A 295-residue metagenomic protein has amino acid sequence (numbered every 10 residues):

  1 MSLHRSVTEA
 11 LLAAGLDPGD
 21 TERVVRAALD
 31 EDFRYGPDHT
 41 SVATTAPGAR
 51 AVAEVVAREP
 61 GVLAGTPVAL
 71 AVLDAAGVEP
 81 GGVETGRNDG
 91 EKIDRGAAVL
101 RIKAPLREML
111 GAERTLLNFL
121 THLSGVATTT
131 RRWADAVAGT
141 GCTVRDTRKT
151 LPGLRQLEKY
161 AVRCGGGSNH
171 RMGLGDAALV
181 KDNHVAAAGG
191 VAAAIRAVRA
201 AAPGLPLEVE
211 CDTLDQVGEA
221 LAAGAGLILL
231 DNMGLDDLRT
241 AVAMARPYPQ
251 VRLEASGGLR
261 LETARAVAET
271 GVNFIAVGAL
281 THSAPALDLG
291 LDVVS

Functional and structural regions predicted by a protein language model:
S2-A223, L227, R239-M244, R252-E254 (+2 more regions): Acidic/glycine-rich phosphate/pyrophosphate-binding loops and surrounding catalytic core that coordinate Mg2+
L229, M233-D236: Extended hydrophobic secondary-structure segments
N232, G257, G278-L280: Short secondary-structure boundary segments
G234, A243-R246: Hydrophobic alpha-helix feature that most strongly marks membrane-spanning transmembrane helices and their immediate
P247-R252, V294-S295: Short acidic, glycine/proline-enriched helix-loop-strand junctions
P285-S295: Short, basic/aromatic-enriched C-terminal tail that caps enzymatic domains
